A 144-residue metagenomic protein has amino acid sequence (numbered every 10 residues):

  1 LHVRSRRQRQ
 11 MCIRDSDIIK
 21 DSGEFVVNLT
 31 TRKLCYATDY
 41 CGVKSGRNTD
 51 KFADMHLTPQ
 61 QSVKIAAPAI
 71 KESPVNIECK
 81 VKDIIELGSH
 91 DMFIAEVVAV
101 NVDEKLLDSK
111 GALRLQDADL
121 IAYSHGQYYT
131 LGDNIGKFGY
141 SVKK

Functional and structural regions predicted by a protein language model:
L1-I13: Single conserved hydrophobic/aromatic residue that forms the stacking wall/gate of nucleotide- or nucleobase-binding
Q10, R14-K144: Active-site-proximal mixed secondary-structure blocks
